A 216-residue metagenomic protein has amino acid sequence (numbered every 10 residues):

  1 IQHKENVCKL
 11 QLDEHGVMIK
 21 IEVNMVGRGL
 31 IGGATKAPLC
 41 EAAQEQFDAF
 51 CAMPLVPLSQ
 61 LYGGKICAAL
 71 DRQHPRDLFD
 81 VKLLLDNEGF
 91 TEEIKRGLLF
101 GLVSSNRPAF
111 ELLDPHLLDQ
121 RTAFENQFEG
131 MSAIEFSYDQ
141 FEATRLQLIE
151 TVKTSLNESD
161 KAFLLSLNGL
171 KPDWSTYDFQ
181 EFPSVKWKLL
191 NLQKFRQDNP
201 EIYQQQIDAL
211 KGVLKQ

Functional and structural regions predicted by a protein language model:
I1-Q2, L83, A162-L167: Short glycine-rich, low-complexity/disordered patches
H3-E135, P200-Q216: Catalytic cores of NTP-dependent nucleotidyl/adenyl transfer enzymes across multiple folds
E129-Q216: Long, low-complexity C-terminal extensions of enzymes
